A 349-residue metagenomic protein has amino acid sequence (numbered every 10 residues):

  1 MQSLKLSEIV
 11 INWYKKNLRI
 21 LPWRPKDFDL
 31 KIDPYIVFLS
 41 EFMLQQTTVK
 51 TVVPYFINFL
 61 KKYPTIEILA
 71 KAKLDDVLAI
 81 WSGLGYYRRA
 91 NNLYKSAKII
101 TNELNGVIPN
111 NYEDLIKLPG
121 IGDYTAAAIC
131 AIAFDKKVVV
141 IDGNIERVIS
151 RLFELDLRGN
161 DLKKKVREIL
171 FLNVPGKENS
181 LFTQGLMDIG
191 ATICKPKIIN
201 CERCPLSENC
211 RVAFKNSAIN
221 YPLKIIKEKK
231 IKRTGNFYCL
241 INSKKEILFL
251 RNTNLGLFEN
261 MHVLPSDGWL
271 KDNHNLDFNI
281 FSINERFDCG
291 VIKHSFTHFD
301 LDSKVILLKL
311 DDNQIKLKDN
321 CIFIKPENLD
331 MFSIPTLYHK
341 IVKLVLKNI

Functional and structural regions predicted by a protein language model:
M1-P25, A191-I349: Intrinsically disordered, low-complexity, charged terminal extensions of DNA damage-control enzymes
Q2-I9, W13-E202, L206-K215, I219 (+1 more regions): Catalytic cores of DNA base-excision repair glycosylases
